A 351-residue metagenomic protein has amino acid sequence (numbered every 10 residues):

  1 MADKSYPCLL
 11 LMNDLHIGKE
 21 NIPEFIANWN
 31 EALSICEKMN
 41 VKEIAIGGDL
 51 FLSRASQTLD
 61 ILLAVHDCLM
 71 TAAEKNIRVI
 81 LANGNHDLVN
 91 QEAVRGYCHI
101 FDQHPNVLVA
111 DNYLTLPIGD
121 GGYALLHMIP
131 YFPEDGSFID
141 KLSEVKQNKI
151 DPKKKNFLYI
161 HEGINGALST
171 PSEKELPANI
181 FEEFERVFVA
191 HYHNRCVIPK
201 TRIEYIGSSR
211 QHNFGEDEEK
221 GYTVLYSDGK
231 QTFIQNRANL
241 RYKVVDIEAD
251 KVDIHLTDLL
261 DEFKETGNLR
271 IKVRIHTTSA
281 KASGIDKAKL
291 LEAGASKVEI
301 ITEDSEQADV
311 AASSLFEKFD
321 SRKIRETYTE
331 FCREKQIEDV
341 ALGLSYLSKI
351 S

Functional and structural regions predicted by a protein language model:
M1-C68, K141, V145-I150, K349-S351: N-terminal active-site segment of His-dependent metallophosphoesterases
D3, S227-S351: Accessory, non-catalytic peripheral segments of nucleic-acid enzymes
L11-N13, E43-D49, R78-N85, L108-Y113 (+4 more regions): Active-site neighborhood of phospho(di)ester-bond hydrolases with catalytic His/Asp-centered motifs
N13-K19, V41-D60, I77-Q91, N156 (+1 more regions): Active-site neighborhood of divalent metal-dependent phosphoester/pyrophosphate hydrolases
V65, D87-N179, R202, S209: Conserved catalytic scaffold of divalent metal-dependent phosphoesterases
A73-K75, N148-P152, P177-E183, F263-T266: Short, conserved loop/helix-junction motifs that constitute active-site signature segments in enzyme catalytic cores
S169-Q231: Conserved beta-sheet core of the metallophosphoesterase superfamily
